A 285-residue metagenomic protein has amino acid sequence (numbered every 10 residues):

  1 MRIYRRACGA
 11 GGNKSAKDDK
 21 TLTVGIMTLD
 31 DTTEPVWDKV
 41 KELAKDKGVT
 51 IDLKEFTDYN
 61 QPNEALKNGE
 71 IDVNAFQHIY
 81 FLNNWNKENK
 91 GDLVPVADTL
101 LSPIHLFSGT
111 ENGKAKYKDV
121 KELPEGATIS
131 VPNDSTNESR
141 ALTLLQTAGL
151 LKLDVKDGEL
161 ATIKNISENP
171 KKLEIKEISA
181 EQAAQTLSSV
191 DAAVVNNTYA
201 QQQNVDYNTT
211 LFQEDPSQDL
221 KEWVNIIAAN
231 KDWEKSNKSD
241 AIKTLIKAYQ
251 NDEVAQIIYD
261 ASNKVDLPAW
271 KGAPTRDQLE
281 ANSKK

Functional and structural regions predicted by a protein language model:
M1-L22, E280-K285: Short, low-complexity disordered leader/linker segments with a strong preference for bacterial N-terminal type II
K17-L29, V49-E55, T128-I129: Short, well-ordered beta-strand elements
M27-D52, Q61: Short, polar/charged alpha-helical segment
L53-E64, D157-Q185: Short helix-initiation/N-cap motifs at beta->coil->alpha
N84-V96, E111, S189, V194 (+1 more regions): Ligand-binding "clamshell"
V96-L151: A conserved helix-loop-strand patch within extracytoplasmic ligand-binding domains of the periplasmic binding
P103-K118, W223-S239: A bilobed periplasmic-binding-protein/Venus flytrap-type ligand-binding module shared by bacterial periplasmic
S139-T143, K247-W270: Periplasmic-binding protein-like
